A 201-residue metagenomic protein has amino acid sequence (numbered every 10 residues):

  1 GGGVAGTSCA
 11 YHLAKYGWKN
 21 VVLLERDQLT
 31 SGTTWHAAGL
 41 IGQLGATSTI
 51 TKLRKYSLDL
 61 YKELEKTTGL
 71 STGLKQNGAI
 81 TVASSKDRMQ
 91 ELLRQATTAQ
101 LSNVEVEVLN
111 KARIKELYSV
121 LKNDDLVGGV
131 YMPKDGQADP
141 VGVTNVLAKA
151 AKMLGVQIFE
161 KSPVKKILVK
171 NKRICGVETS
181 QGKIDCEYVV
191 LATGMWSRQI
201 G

Functional and structural regions predicted by a protein language model:
G1-G3, R26, T193: Glycine-rich Rossmann-fold phosphate-binding loop(s) that bind the pyrophosphate of adenine dinucleotide cofactors
G6-T7: N-terminal Rossmann-fold NAD(P) dinucleotide-binding loop
A10, A14, A150: Gly/Ala-rich phosphate-binding loop of Rossmann-like dinucleotide-binding domains, activating on the conserved
A14-W35: Glycine-rich FAD pyrophosphate-binding loop
E25, N110, E160-S162: Short loop/edge segments at beta-strand edges and connector loops that shape dinucleotide/nucleotide cofactor-binding
A38-L117: Dinucleotide-binding Rossmann-like beta1-alpha1 core, especially the glycine-rich loop that anchors the ADP
D87-Q90, Y118-L126, L168-C175, I184: A short, glycine/Asx- and small/polar-enriched loop/turn that sits immediately N-terminal to a beta-strand
V130-Y188, A192-Q199: Helical element adjacent to the flavin cofactor pocket in flavoenzyme catalytic cores
